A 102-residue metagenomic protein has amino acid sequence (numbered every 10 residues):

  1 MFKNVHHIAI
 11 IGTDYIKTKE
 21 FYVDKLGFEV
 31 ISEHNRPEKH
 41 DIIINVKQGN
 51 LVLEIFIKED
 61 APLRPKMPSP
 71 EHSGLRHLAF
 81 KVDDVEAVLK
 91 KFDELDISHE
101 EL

Functional and structural regions predicted by a protein language model:
F2-V5, L75: Core-facing hydrophobic residues within beta-strands of well-ordered domains
H7-A9, N45, H77-A79: Short aromatic/hydrophobic contact patches that present stacked aromatics for nucleic-acid/ligand binding
I10-V52, E94: Core segments of cupin and vicinal oxygen chelate
G12-I16, P70-L102: Vicinal oxygen chelate
N35, S69-P70: Short Gly/Pro-enriched turn/cap motifs at secondary-structure boundaries
V52, A61-P62: Active-site/binding-pocket entry motifs
E54-F56: Conserved beta-strand in the GNAT
R64-P68: Short, P/G- and charge-enriched loop/turn segments at secondary-structure junctions
